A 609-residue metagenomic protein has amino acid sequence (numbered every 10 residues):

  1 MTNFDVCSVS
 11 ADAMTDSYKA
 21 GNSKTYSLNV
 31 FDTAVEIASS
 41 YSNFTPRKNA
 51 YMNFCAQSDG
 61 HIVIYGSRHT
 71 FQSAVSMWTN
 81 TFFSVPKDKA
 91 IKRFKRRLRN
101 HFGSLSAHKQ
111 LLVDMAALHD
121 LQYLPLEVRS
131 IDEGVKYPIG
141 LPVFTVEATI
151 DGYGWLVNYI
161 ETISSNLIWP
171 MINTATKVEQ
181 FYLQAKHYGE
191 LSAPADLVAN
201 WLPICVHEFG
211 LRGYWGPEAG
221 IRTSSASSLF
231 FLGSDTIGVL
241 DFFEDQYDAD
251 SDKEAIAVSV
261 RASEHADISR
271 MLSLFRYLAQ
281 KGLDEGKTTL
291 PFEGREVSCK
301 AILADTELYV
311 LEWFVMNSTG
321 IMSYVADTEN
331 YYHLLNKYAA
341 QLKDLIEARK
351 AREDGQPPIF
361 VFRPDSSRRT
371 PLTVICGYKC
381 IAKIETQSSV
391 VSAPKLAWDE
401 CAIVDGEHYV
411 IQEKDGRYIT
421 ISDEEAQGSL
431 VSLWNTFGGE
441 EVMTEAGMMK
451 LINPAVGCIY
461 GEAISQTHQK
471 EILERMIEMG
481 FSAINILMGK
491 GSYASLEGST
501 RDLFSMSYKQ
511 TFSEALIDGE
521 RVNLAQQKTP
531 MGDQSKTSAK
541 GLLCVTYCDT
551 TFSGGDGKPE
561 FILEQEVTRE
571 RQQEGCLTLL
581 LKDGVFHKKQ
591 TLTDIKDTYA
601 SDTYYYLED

Functional and structural regions predicted by a protein language model:
T2-N49, F54-S58, A539-D609: Extended hydrophobic packing segments that form well-structured cores
N3-Q57, R97-F102, A116-P125, R129 (+2 more regions): Buried, small/hydrophobic-residue-enriched core segments of structured protein domains
Y41-Q110: Low-complexity, highly charged intrinsically disordered N-terminal segments that act as targeting/localization
I62-Y65, H69, D196, G498-Q565 (+1 more regions): Hydrophobic, secondary-structure "cap" segments at the distal end of domains
Y378-A382, I411, I419-I421, A426-S429 (+3 more regions): C-terminal helical cap(s) of enzyme catalytic domains, especially alpha/beta-barrels
G439-V442, L451-C458, N485: Short beta-strand/loop segments at the ligand-binding rim of alpha/beta enzyme cores
I464, M479-M506: Glycine-rich phosphate-binding active-site loops on the catalytic face of alpha/beta enzymes
